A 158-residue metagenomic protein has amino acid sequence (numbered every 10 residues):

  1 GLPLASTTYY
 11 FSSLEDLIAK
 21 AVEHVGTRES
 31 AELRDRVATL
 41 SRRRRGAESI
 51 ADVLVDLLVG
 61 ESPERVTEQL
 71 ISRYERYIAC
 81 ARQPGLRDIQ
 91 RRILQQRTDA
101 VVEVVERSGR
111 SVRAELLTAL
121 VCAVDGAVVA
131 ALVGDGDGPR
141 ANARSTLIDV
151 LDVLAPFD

Functional and structural regions predicted by a protein language model:
G1-K20: Helix-turn-helix
S12-D16, S41, R45, E64 (+3 more regions): Residues in soluble alpha-helical coiled-coils and helical-bundle/repeat scaffolds
I18-A21, V25, E29, L33 (+3 more regions): Hydrophobic recognition helices of helix-based DNA-binding modules
K20-E23, A31-L70, L117-L120, R144: Hydrophobic alpha-helical connector segments
A31, S49-V102: Short secondary-structure transition hinges
R87-R91, Q95, E106-D158: Hydrophobic/aromatic-rich alpha-helical bundle segments in the mid-to-C-terminal region
